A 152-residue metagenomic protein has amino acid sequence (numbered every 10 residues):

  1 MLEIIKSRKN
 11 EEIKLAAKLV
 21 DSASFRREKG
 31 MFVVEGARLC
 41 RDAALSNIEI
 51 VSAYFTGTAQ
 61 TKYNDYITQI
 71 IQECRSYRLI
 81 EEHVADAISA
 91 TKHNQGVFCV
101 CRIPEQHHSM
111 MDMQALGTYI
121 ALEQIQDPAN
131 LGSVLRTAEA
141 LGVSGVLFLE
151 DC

Functional and structural regions predicted by a protein language model:
M1-Y66, C152: Boundary-proximal intrinsically disordered activation/regulatory segments immediately upstream of a helical core
F32, K92, I125-P128: Short glycine- and Lys/Arg-enriched binding-loop motifs that mark or flank ligand-binding interfaces
V33, Y54, F98-V100, Y119-A121 (+1 more regions): Structural motif
G36, C99, A138: Residue-level signal for inorganic ion chemistry
L45, E105-Q106, M110-C152: RNA substrate-binding interface of SAM-dependent RNA methyltransferases
N47, T58-S76, H108-G117: Short, glycine- and charge-enriched coil/turn segments that flank and shape catalytic ligand pockets
V51-S52, R78, S144: A short, local hydrophobic-aromatic micro-motif
I70-R102: Glycine/small-residue-rich loop that forms an oxyanion/phosphate-binding "nest" at active or ligand-binding sites
